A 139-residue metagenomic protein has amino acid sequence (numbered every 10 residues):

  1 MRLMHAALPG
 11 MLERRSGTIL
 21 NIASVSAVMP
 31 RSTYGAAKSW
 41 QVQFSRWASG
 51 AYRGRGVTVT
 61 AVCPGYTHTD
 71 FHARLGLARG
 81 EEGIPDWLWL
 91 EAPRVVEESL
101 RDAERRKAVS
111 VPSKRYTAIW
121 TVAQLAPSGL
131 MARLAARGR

Functional and structural regions predicted by a protein language model:
M4, A37-W40: Active-site helix of classical SDR
M4-H5, R46: A short, exposed helix-loop element centered on a Lys and neighboring polar residues
A6-R15: A short helix-coil junction within the Rossmann-fold of NAD(P)-dependent oxidoreductases
P9, G50-G54: Alpha-helical segment proximal to the catalytic Tyr-Lys
L20, V59-V62, H72: Hydrophobic structural elements of the Rossmann-like NAD(P)H-binding subdomain that define the short-chain
S24: Residue(s) in the substrate-gating loop at a strand-loop-helix junction that position the organic substrate next
A61, E82-I119: C-terminal helical subdomain
P64-R74, A78, E82-G83: Short, flexible catalytic-loop segment of classical short-chain dehydrogenase/reductase
